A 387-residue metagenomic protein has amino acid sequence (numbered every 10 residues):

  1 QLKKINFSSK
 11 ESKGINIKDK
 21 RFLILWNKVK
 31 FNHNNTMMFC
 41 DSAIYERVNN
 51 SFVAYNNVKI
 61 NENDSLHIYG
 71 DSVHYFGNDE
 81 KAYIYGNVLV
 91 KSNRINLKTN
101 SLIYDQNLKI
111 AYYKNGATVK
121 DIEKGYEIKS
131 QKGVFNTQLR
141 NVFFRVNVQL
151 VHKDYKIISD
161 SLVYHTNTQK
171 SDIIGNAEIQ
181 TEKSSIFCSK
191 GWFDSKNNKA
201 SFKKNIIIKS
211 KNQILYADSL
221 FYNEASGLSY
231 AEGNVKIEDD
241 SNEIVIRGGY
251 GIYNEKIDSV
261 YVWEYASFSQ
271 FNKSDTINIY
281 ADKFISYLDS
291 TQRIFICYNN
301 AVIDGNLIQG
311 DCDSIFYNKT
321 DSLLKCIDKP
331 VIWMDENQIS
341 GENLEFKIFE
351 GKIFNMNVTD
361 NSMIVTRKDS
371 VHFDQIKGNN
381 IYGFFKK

Functional and structural regions predicted by a protein language model:
Q1-K387: N-terminal amphipathic/hydrophobic interface segments
